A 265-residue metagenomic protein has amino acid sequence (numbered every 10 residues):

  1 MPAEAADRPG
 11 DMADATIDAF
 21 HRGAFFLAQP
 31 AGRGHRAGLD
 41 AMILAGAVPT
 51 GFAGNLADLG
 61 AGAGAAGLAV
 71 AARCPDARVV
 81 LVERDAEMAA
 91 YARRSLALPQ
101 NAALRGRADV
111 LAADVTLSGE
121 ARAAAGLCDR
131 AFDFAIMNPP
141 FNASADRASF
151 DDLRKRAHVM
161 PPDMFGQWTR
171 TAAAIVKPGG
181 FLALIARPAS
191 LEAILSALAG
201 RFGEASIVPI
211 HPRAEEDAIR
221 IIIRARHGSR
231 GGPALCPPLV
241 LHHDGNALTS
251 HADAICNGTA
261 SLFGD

Functional and structural regions predicted by a protein language model:
M1-R22, L98-R107, A121-D129, S261-D265: Short, low-complexity, intrinsically disordered N-terminal peptides in bacterial proteins
E4-G51: Class I SAM-dependent transferase core
F26, R78, R107-D109, G203-S206: Conserved beta-strand segments of alpha/beta enzyme cores
A28, R33, A37, P162-A218: Conserved Class I SAM-dependent methyltransferase catalytic core
D40, G46-S149: Conserved SAM/SAH cofactor-binding pocket of Class I
L44, W168, A225: Residue-level signal for inorganic ion chemistry
P139-Q167: Mobile active-site "lid"/loop adjacent to the S-adenosyl-L-methionine
D217-D265: SAM/dcSAM-binding transferase cores
